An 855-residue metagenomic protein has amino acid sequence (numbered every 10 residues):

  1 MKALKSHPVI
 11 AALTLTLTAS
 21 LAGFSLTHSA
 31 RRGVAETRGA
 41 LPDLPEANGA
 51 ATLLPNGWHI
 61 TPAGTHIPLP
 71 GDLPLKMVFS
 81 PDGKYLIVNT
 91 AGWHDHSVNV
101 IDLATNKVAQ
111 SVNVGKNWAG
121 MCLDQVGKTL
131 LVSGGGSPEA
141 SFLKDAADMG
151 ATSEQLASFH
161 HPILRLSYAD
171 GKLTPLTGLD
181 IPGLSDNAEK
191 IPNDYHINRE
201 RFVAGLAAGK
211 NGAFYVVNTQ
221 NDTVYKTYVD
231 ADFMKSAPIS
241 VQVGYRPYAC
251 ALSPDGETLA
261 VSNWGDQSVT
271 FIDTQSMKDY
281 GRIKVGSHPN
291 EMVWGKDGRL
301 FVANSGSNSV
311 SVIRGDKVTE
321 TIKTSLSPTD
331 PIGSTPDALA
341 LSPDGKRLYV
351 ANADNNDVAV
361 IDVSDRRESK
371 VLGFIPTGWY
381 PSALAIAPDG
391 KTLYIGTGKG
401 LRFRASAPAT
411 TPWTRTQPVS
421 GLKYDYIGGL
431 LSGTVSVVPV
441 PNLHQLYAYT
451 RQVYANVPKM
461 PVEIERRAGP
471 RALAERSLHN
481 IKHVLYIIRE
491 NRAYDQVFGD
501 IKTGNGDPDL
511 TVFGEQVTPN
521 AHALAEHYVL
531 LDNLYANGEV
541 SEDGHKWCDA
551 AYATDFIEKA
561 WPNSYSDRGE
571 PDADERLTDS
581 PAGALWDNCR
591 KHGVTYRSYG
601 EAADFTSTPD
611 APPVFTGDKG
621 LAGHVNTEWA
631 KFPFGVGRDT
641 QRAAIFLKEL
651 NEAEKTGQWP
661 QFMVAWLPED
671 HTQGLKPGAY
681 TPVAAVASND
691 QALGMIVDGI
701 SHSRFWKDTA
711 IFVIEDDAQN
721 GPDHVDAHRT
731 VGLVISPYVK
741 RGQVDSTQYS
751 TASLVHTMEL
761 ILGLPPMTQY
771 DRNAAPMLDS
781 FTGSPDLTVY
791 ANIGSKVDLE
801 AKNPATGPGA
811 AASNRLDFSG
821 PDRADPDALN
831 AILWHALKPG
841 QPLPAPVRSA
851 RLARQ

Functional and structural regions predicted by a protein language model:
M1-L4, N106, V112-W118, C122-V132 (+7 more regions): Intervening/peripheral non-core polypeptide segments
K2-A12: Bacterial N-terminal signal peptides that target proteins for export
A3, L26-A30, E36, D297 (+3 more regions): Intrinsically disordered, low-complexity sequence elements enriched in Ser/Thr/Gly/Pro
A11-G23: Bacterial N-terminal signal peptides
L13-T14, T270, E291, R404 (+4 more regions): Short amphipathic alpha-helical leader/targeting segments
F24-G469: Predominantly soluble domains enriched in secretory-pathway, periplasmic, or organellar proteins
Y447-Q855: N-terminal pro-sequences and low-complexity stem/linker regions of secreted or lumenal proteins
